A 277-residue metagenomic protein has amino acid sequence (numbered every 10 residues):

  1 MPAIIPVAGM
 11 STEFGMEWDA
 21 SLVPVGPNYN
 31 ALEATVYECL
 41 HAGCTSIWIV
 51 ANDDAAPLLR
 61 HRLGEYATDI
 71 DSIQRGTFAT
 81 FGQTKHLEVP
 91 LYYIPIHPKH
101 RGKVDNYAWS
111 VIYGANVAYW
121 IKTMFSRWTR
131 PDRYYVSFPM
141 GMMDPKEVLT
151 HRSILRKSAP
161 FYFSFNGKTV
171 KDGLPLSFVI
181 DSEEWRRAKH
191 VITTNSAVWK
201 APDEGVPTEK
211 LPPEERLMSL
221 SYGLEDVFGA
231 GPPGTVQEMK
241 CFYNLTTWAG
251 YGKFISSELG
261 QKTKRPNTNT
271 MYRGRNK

Functional and structural regions predicted by a protein language model:
M1-A3, V25-L32, A56-Y93: Short acidic, glycine/proline-enriched helix-loop-strand junctions
M1-V23, Y29, A34, L40-S46 (+2 more regions): N-terminal nucleotide-binding beta1-loop-alpha1 segment
A3-I5, W48-I49, Y134-S137: Structural beta-sheet core signal
M16, L58-R62, K146-L149: A short acidic (Asp/Glu
L22, L91-P95, P160-Y162, P232-V236 (+1 more regions): Conserved beta-strand scaffold positions in the cores of enzyme catalytic domains, especially in NTP/NDP-utilizing
I47-N52, S164-F165: Short internal beta-strands
D69, F78-A197: Conserved beta-loop-beta/alpha segment of the NTase-like Rossmann-fold superfamily that binds/positions NTPs
S126-R130, M143-K157, N166-K277: Catalytic-core segments of class I nucleotidyltransferases/pyrophosphorylases that form NMP-activated intermediates
